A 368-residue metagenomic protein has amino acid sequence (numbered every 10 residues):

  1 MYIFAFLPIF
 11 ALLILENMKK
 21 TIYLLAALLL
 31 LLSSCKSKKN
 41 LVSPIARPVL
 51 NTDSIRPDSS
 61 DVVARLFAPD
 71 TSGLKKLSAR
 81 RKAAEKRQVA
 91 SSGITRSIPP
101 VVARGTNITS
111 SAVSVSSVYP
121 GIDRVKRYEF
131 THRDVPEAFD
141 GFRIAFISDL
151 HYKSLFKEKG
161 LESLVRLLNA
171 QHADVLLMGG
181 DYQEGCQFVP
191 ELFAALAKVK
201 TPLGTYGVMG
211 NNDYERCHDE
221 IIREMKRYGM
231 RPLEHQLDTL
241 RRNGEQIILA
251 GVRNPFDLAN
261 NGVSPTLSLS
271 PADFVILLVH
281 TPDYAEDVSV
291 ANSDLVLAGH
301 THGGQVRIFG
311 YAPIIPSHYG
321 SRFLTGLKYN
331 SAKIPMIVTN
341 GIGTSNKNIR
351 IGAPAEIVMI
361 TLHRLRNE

Functional and structural regions predicted by a protein language model:
A5, K19-L25: Sec-dependent signal peptide recognition, specifically the positively charged N-region followed immediately by
C35-R143, S154: Acidic, histidine-bearing metal-coordination/catalytic regions of metal-dependent phosphoesterases
G105-N107, V113-S117, E129-T131, F193-L258 (+2 more regions): Extended active-site neighborhood of metal-dependent phosphoesterases/phosphodiesterases
D123, H132-A145, M230-R231, D238-A250 (+2 more regions): Beta-strand-turn-beta hairpins that frame and shape the catalytic cleft of phosphate-ester-processing enzymes
A138-R223, Y228-R231: Membrane-embedded segments
I147-S148, V175-D181, G204-N211, L233-Q236 (+3 more regions): Active-site neighborhood of phospho(di)ester-bond hydrolases with catalytic His/Asp-centered motifs
A197, P282-T361, L365-N367: Conserved beta-sheet core of the metallophosphoesterase superfamily
